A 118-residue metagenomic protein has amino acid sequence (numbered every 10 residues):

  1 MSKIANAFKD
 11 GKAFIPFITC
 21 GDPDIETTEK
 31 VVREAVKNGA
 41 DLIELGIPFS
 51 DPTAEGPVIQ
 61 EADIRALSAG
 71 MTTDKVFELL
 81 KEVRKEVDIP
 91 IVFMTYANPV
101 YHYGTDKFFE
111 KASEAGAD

Functional and structural regions predicted by a protein language model:
M1-F17, L80-K85: N-terminal amphipathic alpha-helix/helix-capping segment at the start of soluble metabolic enzymes
M1-I4, I43, I47, D88: Glycine-rich, aromatic-flanked loop segments that form ligand/cofactor-binding clefts across common enzyme folds
D10-F14, G39-D41, V87-I91, A117-D118: Short, well-ordered coil/turn segments that N-cap beta-strands
F14-T28, V92-G104: Active-site mouth loops of central-metabolism enzymes
P16, A35, G46, A112: Conserved, mostly hydrophobic/aromatic
P23, A40-T73, P99: Glycine-rich, proline-tolerant flexible connector loops at the mouths of alpha/beta enzymes
T28-I43: Short amphipathic alpha-helices and their capping/turn segments at secondary-structure boundaries
Q60-A115: Glycine/small-residue-rich loop that forms an oxyanion/phosphate-binding "nest" at active or ligand-binding sites
